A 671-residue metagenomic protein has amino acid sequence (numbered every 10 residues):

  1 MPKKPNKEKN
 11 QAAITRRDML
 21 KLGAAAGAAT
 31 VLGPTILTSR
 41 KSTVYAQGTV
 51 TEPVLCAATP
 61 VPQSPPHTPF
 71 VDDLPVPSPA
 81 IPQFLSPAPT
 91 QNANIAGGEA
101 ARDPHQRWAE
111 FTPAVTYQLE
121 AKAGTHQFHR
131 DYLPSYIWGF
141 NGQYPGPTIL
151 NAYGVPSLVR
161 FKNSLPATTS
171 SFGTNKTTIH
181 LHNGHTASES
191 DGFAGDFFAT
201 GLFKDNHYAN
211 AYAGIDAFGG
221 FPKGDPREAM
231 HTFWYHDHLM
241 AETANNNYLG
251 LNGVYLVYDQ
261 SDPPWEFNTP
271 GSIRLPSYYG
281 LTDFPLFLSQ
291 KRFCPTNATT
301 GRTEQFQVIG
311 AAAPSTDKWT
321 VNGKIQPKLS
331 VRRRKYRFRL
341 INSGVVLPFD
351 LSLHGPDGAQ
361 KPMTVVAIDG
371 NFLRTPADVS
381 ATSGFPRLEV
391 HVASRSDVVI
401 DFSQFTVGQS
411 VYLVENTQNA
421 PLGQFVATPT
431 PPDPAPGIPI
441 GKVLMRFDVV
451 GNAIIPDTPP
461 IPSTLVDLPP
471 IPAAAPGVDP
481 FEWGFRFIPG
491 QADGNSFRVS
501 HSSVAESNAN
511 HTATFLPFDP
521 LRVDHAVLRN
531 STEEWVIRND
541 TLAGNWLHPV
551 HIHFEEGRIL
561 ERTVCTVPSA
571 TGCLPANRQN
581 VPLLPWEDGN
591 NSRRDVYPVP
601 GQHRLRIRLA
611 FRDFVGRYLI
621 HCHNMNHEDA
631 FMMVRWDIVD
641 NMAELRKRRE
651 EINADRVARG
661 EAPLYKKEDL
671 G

Functional and structural regions predicted by a protein language model:
M1-D18, A25, T30, S39-Y45: N-terminal secretory signal peptides
P2, K41, V257, L288-S289: Sequence-structural signature of the catalytic-core scaffold of metal-dependent phosphohydrolases that act on
Q47-T112, N653-L664: N-terminal pre-domain segments of enzymes
Q106-Y258, D262, L347-H391, S410-D433 (+3 more regions): Histidine- and aromatic-enriched segments that form or immediately flank copper-ligand environments
A121, L286-K291, T296-A298, I471-S502: Predominantly extracellular/luminal regions of secreted and cell-surface proteins, especially disulfide-bonded
N183-G201, H207-A209, L288, R292-L468: Histidine- and aromatic-rich segments of cupredoxin/plastocyanin-like copper-binding domains
L256-R274, F631-G671: Extracytoplasmic/periplasmic copper-protein system
P270-S289: Glycine-rich (often Gly-Gly/Gly-Pro-rich) flexible segments and glycine-rich loop motifs, frequently accented by
